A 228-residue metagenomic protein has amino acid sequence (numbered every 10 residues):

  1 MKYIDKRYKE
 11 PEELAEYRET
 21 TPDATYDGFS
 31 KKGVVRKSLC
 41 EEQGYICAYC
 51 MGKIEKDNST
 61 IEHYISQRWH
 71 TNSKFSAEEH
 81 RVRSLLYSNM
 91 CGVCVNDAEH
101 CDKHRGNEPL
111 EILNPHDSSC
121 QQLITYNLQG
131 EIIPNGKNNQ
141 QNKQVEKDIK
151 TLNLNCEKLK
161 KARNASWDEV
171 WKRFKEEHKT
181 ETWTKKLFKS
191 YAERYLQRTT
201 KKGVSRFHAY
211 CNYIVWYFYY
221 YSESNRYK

Functional and structural regions predicted by a protein language model:
M1-G28, H104-H116, K160-E177, A192 (+1 more regions): Class I S-adenosyl-L-methionine
K2-I46, H70-L85: Short, charged surface segments at domain edges that flank catalytic/cofactor-binding sites
Y45, N89-M90, Q121: Short, surface-exposed beta-edge/turn micro-motifs
I46-G52: Local cysteine-cluster metal-coordination motifs and their immediate loop/turn environment, predominantly Fe-S cluster
G52-A98, K103-N107: Histidine-centered nuclease catalytic patch
H100-R163: Long, low-complexity, intrinsically disordered segments enriched in glycines and aromatic residues
Q140-K228: C-terminal, charged low-complexity interaction regions
